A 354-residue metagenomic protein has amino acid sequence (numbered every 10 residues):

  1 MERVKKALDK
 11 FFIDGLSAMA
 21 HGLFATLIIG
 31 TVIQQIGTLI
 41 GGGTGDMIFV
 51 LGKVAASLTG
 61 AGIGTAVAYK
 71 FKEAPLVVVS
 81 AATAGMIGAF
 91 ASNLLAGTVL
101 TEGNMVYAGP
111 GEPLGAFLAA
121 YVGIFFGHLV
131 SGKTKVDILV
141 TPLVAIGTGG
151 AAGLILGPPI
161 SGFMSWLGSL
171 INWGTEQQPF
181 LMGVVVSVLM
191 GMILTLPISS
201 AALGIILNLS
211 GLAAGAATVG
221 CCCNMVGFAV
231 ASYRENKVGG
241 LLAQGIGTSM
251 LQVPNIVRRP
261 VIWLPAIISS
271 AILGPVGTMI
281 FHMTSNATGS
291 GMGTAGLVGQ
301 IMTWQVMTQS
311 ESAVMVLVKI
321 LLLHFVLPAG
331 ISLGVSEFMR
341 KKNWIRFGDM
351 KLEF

Functional and structural regions predicted by a protein language model:
M1-F354: Pore-lining transmembrane helices
